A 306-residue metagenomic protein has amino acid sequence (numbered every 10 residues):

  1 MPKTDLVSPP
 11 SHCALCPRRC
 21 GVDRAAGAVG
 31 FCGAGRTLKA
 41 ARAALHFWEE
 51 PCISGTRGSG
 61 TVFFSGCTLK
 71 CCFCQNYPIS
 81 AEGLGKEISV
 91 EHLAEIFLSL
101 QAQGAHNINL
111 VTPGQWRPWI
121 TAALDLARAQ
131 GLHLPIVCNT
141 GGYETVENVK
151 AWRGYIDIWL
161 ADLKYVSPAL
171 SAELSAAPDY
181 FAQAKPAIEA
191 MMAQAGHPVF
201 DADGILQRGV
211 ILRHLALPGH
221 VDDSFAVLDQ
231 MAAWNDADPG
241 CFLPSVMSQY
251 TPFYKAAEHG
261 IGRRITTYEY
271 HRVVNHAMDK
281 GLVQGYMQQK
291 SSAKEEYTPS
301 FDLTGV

Functional and structural regions predicted by a protein language model:
M1-A28, H197-V306: Auxiliary Fe-S-binding modules of radical SAM enzymes
C32-G154, I158, S167-A169: Conserved Radical SAM active-site core
G60, I108, I136-C138, W159-A161 (+3 more regions): Hydrophobic faces of well-ordered beta-strands that scaffold small-molecule active sites in alpha/beta enzyme cores
S80, R117, G142-T145, L163-F181 (+3 more regions): Conserved radical SAM core fold
I88, Q115, S175-Q183, G219 (+1 more regions): Alpha-helix N-cap and loop-to-helix initiation/capping positions
L124-P135, P186-Q194, T267-N275: Alpha-helix-loop-beta-strand connector modules within alpha/beta enzyme cores
R153-L170, C241-Q249: Non-cysteine beta-strand/loop elements that form the S-adenosyl-L-methionine
A172-D203: Anionic-ligand binding region
